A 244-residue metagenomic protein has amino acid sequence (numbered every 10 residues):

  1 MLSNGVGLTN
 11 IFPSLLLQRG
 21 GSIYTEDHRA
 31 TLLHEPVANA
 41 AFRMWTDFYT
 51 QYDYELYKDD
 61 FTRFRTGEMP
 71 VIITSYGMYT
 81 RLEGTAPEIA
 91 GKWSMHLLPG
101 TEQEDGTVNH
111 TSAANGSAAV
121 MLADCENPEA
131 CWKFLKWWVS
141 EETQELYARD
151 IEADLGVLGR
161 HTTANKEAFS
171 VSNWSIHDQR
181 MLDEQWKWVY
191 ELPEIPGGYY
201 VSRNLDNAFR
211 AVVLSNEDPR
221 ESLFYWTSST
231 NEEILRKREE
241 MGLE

Functional and structural regions predicted by a protein language model:
M1-A30, M69: Extracytoplasmic/periplasmic solute-binding protein
N10, R43-M44, K92-A119: Periplasmic-binding protein-like
D27-Y57, L98: Glycine-centered hinge/linker elements that transmit conformational signals in sensory and ligand-binding systems
A40-M44, S117, E126-W138, L146 (+1 more regions): Short amphipathic alpha-helical coupling segments at ligand-binding clamshell hinges and other catalytic/signaling
P70-S75, S94-H96: Paired acidic/hydrophobic, glycine-rich loop segments that form the ligand-binding mouth/hinge of periplasmic-binding
Y76-A90: A ligand-binding cleft/hinge motif common to bilobed small-molecule-binding domains
H96-G100, R149-A211, E239-E244: Long, aromatic- and glycine/proline-rich binding clefts that accommodate carbohydrate-like moieties
A114-N127, V212: A bilobed periplasmic-binding-protein/Venus flytrap-type ligand-binding module shared by bacterial periplasmic
